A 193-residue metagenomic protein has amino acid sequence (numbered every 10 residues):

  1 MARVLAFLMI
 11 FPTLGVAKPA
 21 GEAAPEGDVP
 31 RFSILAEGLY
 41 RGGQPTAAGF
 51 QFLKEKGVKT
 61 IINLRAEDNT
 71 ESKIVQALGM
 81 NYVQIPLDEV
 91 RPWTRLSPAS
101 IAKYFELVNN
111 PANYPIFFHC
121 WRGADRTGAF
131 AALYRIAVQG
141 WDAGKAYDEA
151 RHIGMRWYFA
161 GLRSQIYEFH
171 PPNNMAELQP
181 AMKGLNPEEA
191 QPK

Functional and structural regions predicted by a protein language model:
M1-F7: Sec-dependent signal peptide recognition, specifically the positively charged N-region followed immediately by
F7-I116, A129-K193: Cys-dependent protein tyrosine phosphatase-like superfamily
C120: Short cysteine clusters
G123: Substrate/cofactor-recognition hotspot
R126: Conserved lysine of the Walker
